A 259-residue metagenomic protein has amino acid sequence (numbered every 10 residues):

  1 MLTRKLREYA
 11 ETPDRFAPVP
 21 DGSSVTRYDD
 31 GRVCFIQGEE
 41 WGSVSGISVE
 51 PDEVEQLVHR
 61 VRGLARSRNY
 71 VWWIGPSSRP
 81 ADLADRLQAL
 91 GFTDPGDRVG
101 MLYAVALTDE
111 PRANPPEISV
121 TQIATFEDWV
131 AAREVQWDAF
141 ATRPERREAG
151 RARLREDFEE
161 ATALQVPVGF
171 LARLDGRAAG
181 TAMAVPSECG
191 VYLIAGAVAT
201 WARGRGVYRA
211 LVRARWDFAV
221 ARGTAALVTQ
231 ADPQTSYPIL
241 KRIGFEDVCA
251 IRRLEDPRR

Functional and structural regions predicted by a protein language model:
M1-D14, S45-S48, R98, E110-E156 (+2 more regions): Short amphipathic alpha-helix that is part of the acyltransferase structural core
M1-R66, R79-P80: N-terminal charged segments
P18-R27, S67-N69, R79, P95-R98 (+1 more regions): A short helix-loop-beta-strand connector motif used in the catalytic cores of GNAT acetyltransferases and, in some
V25-D29, R79-T93, V166-A182, P186: Conserved beta-hairpin
F35-S45, P186-I194, R203: A conserved beta-turn-beta hairpin within the catalytic core of GNAT-like acetyltransferases that forms part
P51-D128, A141, T229, R252-D256: Acyl-donor-binding surface of acyltransferase catalytic domains
E53-R62, V198-T200, G204-A221, P238 (+1 more regions): Conserved acetyl-CoA-binding loop-helix of GNAT-fold acetyltransferases
E145-T200: A conserved beta-strand-loop-helix scaffold within acyl/acetyltransferase catalytic domains
